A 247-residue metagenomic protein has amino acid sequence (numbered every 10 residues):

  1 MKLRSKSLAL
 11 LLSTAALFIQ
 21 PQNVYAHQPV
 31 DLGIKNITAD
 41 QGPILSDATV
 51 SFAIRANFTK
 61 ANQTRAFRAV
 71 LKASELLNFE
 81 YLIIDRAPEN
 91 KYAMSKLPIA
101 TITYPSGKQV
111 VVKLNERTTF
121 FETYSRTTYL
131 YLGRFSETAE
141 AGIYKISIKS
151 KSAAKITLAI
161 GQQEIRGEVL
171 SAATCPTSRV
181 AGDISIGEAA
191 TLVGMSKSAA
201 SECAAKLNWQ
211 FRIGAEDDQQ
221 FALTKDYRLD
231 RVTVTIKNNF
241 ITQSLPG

Functional and structural regions predicted by a protein language model:
M1-L10: Bacterial N-terminal signal peptides that target proteins for export
A9-I19: Bacterial N-terminal signal peptides
Q20-A26: Sec/Tat signal peptide C-region and signal peptidase I cleavage site
A26-T59: Glycan-recognition and processing domains
H27-A39, F67, S95-G107, F135-A181: C-terminal edge strands of extracellular/lumenal beta-sandwich accessory domains
F58-L132, E137-A141, S150-K151: Acidic, Ser/Thr/Pro-rich low-complexity intrinsically disordered segments
A73-E75, Y81-D85, E116, S150-S152 (+5 more regions): A mature extracytoplasmic/lumenal domain signature
C175-G247: Exposed, flexible binding/inhibitory loops of compact, secreted disulfide-stabilized domains
